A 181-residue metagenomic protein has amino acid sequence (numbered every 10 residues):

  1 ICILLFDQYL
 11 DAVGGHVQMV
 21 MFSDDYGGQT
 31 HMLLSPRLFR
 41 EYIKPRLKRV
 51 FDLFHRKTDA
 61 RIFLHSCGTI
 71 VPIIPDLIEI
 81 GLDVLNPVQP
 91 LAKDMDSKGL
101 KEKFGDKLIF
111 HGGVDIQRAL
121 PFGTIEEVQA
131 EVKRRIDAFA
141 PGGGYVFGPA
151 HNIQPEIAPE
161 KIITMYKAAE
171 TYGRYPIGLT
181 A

Functional and structural regions predicted by a protein language model:
I1-A181: Active-site loop segments of alpha/beta catalytic cores
